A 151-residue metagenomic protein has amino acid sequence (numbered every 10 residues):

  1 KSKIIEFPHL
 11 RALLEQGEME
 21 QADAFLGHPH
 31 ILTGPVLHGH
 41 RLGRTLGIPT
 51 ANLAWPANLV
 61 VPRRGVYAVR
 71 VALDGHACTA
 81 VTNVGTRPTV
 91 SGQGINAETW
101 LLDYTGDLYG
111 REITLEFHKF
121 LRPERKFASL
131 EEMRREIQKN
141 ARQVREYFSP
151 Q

Functional and structural regions predicted by a protein language model:
K1, H38-Q151: Phosphate/ribose-recognition catalytic cores of enzymes acting on nucleotide-derived substrates
K3-A51: Anionic-ligand-binding alpha/beta catalytic cores of soluble enzymes and soluble regulatory domains that recognize
